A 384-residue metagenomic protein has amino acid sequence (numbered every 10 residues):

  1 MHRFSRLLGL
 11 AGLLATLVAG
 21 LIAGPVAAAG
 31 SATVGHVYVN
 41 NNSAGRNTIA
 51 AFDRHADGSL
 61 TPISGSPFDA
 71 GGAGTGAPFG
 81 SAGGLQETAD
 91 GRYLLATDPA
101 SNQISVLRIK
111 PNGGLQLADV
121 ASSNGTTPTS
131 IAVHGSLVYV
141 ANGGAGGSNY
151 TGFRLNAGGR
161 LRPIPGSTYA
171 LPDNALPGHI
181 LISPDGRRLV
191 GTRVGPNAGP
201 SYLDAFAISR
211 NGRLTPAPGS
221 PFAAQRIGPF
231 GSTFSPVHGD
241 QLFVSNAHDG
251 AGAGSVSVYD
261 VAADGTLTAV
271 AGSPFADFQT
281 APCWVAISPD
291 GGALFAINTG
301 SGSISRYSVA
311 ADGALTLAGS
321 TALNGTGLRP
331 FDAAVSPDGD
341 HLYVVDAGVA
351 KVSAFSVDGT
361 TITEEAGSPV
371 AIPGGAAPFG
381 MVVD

Functional and structural regions predicted by a protein language model:
A32, A70-D90, S123-L137, A170-R188 (+5 more regions): Beta-rich, blade/repeat-based domains predominating in secreted/periplasmic proteins but also intracellular
V39, A96, V140, V190-G191 (+3 more regions): Residue position within the beta-strands of beta-propeller blades
N42-A44, R54, P99, I109 (+10 more regions): Short loop/turn segments immediately following the C-termini of beta-strands
R46-A50, Q103, G147-T151, A198-D204 (+3 more regions): Structural motif
F52-L60, L107-G114, G152-L161, A205-L214 (+3 more regions): Short loop/turn segments immediately following beta-strands, especially the blade-tip and inter-blade linker loops
S64-G76, Q116-S122, I164-L171, T215-A223 (+3 more regions): A short beta-strand motif characteristic of beta-propeller blades
G114-L181: Asp-box/WD-like beta-propeller blade repeats and closely related beta-sheet repeat scaffolds
A347-D358, T363-D384: Blade-level signature of beta-propeller repeat domains, shared across WD40, Kelch, NHL, RCC1 and BNR/Asp-box propellers
